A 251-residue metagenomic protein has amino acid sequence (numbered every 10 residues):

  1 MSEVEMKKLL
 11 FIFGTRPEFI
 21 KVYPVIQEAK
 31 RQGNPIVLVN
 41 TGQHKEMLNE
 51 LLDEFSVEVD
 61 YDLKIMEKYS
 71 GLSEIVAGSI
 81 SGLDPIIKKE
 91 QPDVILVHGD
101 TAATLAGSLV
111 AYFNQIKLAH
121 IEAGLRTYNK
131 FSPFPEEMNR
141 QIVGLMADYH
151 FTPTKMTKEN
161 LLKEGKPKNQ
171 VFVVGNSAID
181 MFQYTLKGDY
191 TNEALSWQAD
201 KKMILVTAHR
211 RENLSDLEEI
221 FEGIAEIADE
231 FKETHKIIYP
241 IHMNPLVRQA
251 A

Functional and structural regions predicted by a protein language model:
S2-G42: N-terminal subdomain of nucleotide-sugar transferases
N34-G78, G82: Conserved nucleotide-sugar phosphate-binding/catalytic loop shared by glycosyltransferases and other
T41, K45-E46, M146-L217: A nucleotide-sugar donor-handling region in carbohydrate enzymes
H44-K45, N49-L51, S70, G188-A251: Donor-nucleotide binding loops and adjacent catalytic segments primarily of GT-B fold Leloir glycosyltransferases
I80-Q91: Short, well-structured alpha-helical segments in soluble
L96-N114: An aromatic- and histidine-rich active-site surface loop
A119-F134: A short, histidine- and acid-enriched strand-loop-helix "catalytic/donor-clamping" loop that lines the nucleotide-sugar
E136-Y149: Membrane-proximal helix-turn-helix segments that form the acceptor-binding/catalytic region of lipid-linked
